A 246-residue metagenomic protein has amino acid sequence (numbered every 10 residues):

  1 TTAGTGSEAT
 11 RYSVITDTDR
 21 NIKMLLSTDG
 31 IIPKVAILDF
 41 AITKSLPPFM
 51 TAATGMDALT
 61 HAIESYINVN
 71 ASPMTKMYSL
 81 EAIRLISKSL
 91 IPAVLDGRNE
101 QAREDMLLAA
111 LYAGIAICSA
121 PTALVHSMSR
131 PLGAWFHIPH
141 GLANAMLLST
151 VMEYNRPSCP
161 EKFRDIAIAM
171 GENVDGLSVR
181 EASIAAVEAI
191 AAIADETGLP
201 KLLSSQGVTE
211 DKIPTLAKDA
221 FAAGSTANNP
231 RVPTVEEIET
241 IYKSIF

Functional and structural regions predicted by a protein language model:
T1-G4, I42, S149-E153: Acidic, glycine-rich active-site loops and adjacent beta-strand->loop/helix elements that engage anionic groups
G4, L111-N144, A223-A227: Glycine-rich phosphate/pyrophosphate-binding beta-alpha loops
A9-A120: Carboxylate- and glycine-rich phosphate/diphosphate-binding segment that chelates Mg2+/Mn2+
L59-I63, M106-G114, L148, I190 (+3 more regions): Short alpha-helical scaffolding segments that buttress acidic/His motifs in well-ordered protein cores
N70-Y78, A93-D105, A120-V125, L177-S183 (+3 more regions): Flexible, glycine/charged-enriched surface loops at secondary-structure junctions
W135-K212: Gly/Pro-rich interdomain helix-loop hinge
T209-F246: Short, amphipathic C-terminal "tail helix"
